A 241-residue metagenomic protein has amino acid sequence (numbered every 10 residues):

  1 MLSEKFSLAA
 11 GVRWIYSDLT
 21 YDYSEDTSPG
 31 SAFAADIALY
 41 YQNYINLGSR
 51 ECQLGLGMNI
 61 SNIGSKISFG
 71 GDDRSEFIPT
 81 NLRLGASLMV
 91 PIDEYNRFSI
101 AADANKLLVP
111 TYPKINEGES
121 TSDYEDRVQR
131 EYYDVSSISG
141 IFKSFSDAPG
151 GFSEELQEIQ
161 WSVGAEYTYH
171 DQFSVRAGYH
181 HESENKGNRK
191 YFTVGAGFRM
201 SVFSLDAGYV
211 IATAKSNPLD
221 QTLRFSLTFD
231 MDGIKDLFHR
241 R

Functional and structural regions predicted by a protein language model:
M1-R241: Outer-membrane beta-barrel porins/channels
